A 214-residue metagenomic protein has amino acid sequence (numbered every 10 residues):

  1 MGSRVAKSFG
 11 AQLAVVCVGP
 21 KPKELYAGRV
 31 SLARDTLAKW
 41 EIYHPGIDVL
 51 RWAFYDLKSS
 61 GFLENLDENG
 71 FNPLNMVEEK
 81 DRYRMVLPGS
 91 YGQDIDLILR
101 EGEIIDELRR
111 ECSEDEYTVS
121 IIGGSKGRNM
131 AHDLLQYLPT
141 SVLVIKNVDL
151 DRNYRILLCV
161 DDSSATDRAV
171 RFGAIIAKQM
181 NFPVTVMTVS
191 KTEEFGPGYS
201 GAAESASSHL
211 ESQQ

Functional and structural regions predicted by a protein language model:
M1, A6, L97-R152: Gly/Ser-rich helix-loop-strand patches that form or flank binding pockets for ribonucleotide-derived cofactors
M1-Y43, R155-Q213: Small/aliphatic-rich secondary-structure junction motif
G19, G70, S125, V148 (+1 more regions): Residue-level "edge-of-site" marker
P22-K23, P73, R128, D151 (+1 more regions): Short secondary-structure capping/turn micro-motifs that flank functional sites
W40, Y55-S120, S212-Q214: Structural beta-alpha unit
E41-Y55: Aromatic- and Gly/Pro-rich amphipathic surface segment
D48-R51, G102-D106, R110, R168-R171: Short, contiguous clusters of charged residues that form electrostatic/catalytic patches at enzyme active sites, used
